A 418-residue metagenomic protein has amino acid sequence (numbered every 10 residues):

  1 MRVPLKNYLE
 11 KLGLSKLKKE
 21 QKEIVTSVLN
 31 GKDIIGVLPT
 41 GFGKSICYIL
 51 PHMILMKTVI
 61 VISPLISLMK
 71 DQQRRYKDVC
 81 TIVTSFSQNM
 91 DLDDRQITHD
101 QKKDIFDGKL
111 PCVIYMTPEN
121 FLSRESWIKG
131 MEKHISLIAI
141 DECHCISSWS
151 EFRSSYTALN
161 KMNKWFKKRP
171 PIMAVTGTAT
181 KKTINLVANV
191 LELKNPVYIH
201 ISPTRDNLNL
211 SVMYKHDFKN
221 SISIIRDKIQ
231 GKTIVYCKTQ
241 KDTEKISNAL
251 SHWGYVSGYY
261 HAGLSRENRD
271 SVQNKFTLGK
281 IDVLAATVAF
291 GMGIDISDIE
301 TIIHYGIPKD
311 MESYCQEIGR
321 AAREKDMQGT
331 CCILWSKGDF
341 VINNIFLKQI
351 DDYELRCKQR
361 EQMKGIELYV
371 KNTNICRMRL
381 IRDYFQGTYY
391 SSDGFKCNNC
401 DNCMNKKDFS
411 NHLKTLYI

Functional and structural regions predicted by a protein language model:
R2-V3, R360: Amphipathic alpha-helical repeat elements characteristic of tetratricopeptide repeat
V3-K11, K16-K19, E23-S45, M53-L55 (+4 more regions): Helicase motor core with emphasis on the C-terminal RecA-like subdomain
I60-V61, V256: Gly/serine-rich nucleotide phosphate-binding loop at the start of the catalytic core of nucleotide/ADP-ribose-handling
S67: Conserved Rossmann-like nucleotide-cofactor binding loop
D351-I418: C-terminal accessory/connector segments of nucleic-acid motor ATPases
